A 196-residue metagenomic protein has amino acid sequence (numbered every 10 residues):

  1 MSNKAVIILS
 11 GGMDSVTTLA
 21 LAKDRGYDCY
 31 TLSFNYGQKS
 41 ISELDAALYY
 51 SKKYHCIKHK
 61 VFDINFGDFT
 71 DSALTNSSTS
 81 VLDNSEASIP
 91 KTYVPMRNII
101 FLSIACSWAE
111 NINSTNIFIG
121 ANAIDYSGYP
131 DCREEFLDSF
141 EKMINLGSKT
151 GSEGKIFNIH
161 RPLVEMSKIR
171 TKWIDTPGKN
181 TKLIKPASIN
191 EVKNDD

Functional and structural regions predicted by a protein language model:
M1-P177: ATP-dependent adenylation/nucleotidyltransferase module used to activate substrates
L183-D196: Cysteine-cluster motifs in flexible loop/terminal segments that predominantly coordinate metals
